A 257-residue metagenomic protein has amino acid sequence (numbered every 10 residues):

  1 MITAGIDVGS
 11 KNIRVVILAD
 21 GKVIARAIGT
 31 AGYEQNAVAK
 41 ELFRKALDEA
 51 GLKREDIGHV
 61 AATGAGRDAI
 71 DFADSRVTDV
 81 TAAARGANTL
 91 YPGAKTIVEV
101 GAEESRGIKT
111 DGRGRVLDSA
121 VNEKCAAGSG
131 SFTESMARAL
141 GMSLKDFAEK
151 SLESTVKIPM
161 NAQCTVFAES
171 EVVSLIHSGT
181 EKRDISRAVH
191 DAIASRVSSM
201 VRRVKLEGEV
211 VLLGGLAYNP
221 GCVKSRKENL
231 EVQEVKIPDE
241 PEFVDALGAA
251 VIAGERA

Functional and structural regions predicted by a protein language model:
T3-A37, E41, K45, V116-D118 (+1 more regions): Short glycine-rich, Thr/Ser-proximal phosphate-binding strand/loop in the N-terminal lobe of ATP-dependent enzymes
A25-A31, E49-T81, L117: Short beta-strand-loop/turn "lid" adjacent to the catalytic site in phosphate-handling enzymes
Q35, R115-V156, V251: Glycine-rich phosphate-binding loop plus the immediately following alpha-helix
A65, L206-N229, P241-E242: Glycine-rich phosphate-binding loops at beta-strand->alpha-helix junctions
A65-D118, S198, R202, L247-A253: Conserved phosphate-binding catalytic cores of ATP/NTP-utilizing and phosphoryl-transfer enzymes
D79, K227-L247: Conserved phosphate-binding/catalytic loops in two-lobed NTP-binding clefts
G130-E134, P238-A257: Glycine-rich phosphate-binding/hydrolytic loop that grips phosphoryl groups
A168-V201, E242: Adenine-nucleotide phosphate-binding core of ATP-dependent small-molecule kinases
